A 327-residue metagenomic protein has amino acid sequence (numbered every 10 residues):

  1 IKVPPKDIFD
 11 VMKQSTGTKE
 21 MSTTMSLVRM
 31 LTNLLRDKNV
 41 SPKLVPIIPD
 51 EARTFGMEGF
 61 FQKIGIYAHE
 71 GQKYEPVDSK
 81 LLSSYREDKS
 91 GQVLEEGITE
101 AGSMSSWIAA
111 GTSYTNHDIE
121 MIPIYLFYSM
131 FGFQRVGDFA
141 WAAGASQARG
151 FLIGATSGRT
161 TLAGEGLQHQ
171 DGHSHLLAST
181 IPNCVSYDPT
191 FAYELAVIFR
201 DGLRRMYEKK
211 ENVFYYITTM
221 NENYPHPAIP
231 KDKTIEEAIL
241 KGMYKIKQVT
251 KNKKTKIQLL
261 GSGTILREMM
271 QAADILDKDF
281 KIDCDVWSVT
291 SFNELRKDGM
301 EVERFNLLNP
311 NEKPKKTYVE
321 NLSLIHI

Functional and structural regions predicted by a protein language model:
I1-E100, S105-S106, K253-I265, Q271 (+3 more regions): Conserved acidic/glycine
L31, L35-N39, F61-A68, G111-T115 (+6 more regions): Structural signal for hydrophobic packing residues in well-ordered secondary-structure cores of soluble enzyme domains
V40-L44, D88-G91, H117-P123, S146-F151 (+6 more regions): Short coil/turn connectors at secondary-structure junctions
I47-I48, Y125, I153-A155, S186-T190 (+2 more regions): General beta-strand structural signal in soluble alpha/beta enzymes
P49-E51, G158, E222: Active-site beta-loop-alpha junctions enriched in small/polar residues
F55-L177, E194-R200, M270, W287: Thiamine diphosphate
L82, T160-Q168, S179, S186 (+2 more regions): Thiamine diphosphate
